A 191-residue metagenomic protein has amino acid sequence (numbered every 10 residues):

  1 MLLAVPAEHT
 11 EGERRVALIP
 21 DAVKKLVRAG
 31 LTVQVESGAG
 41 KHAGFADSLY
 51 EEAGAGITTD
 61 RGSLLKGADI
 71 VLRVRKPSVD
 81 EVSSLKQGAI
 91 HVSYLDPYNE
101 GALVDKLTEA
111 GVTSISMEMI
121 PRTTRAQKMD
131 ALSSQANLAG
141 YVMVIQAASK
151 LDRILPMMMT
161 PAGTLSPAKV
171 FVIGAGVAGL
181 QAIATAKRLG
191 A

Functional and structural regions predicted by a protein language model:
L2, E8, V79-K169: Glycine/serine-rich phosphate-binding loop and adjoining beta1-alpha1 elements at the start of nucleotide-handling
P6-G44, I154-A191: Glycine-rich phosphate/diphosphate-binding loop of Rossmann-like nucleotide-binding domains
K24, S48, G62, S83 (+2 more regions): Alpha-helical segments flanking ligand/cofactor-binding loops in enzyme cores
V33, I57, S114-I115: Hydrophobic beta-strand scaffold residues
G54-G67: Short acidic low-complexity segments
D69, R75-K76, L95-D96: Short glycine-/small-residue-rich Rossmann-like dinucleotide-binding loops
K76, L138, G176-V177: Residue-level detector of alpha-helix initiation sites
